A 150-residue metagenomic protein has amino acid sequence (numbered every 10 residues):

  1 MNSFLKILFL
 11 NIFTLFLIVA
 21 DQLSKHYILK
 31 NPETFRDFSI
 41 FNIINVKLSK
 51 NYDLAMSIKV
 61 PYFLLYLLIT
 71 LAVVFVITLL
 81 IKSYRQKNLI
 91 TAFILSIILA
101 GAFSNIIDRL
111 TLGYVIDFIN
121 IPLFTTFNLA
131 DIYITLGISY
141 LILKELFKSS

Functional and structural regions predicted by a protein language model:
M1-S150: Alpha-helical transmembrane bundles and membrane-interface segments of multipass inner-membrane proteins
